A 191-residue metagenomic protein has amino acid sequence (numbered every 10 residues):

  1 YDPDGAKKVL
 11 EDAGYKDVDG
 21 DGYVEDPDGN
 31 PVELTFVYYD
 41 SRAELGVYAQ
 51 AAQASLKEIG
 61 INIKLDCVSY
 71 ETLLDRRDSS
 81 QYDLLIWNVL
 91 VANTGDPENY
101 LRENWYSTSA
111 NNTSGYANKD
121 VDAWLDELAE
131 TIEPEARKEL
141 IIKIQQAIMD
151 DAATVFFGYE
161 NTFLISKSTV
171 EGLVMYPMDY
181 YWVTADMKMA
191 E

Functional and structural regions predicted by a protein language model:
Y1-D4, K8, V18-V32, R76-S80 (+2 more regions): Short, solvent-exposed loop/beta-turn-alpha elements that line the ligand-binding surface or hinge of extracytoplasmic
Y1-K8, E44-A51, S55-E58, T72 (+6 more regions): Extracytoplasmic/secreted proteins, especially bacterial periplasmic and envelope-associated proteins
Y1-V9, N30-S41, I132-D151: Alpha-helical secondary-structure segments
D12-A13: Alpha-helix C-caps/helix-loop-beta hinges
K16-V91, P134, T162: Ligand/substrate-recognition segments at binding pockets and active sites
S79, W87, V91, Y106-A110 (+4 more regions): Short, well-ordered loop/turn and helix-capping segments at boundaries between secondary-structure elements and domains
N93-G95, S166: Short catalytic/ligand-binding loop motif for oxyanion handling, primarily in non-cytosolic enzymes, centered on
